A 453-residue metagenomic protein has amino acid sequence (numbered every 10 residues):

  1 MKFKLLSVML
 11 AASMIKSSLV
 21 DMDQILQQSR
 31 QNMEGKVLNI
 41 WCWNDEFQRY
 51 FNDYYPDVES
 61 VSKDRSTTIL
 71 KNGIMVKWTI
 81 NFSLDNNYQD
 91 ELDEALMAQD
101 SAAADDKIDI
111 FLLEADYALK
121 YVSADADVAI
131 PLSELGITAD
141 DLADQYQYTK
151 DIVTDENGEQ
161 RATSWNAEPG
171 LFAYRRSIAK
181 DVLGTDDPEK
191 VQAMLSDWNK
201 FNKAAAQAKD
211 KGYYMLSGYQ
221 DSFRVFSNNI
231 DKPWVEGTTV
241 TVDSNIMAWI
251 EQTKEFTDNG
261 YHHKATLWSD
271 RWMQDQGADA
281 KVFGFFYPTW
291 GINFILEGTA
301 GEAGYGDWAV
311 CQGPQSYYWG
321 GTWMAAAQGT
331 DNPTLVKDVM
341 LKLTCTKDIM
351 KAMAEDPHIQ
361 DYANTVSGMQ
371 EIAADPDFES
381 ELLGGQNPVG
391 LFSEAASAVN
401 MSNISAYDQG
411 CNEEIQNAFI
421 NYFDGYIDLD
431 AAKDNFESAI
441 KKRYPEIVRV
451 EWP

Functional and structural regions predicted by a protein language model:
F3-L10, I15-L119, L335, N417 (+1 more regions): Conserved N-terminal structural module of periplasmic/extracytoplasmic solute-binding proteins
V20-R30, D100-A104, D109-L171, N199 (+3 more regions): Hinge/lid segment of periplasmic solute-binding proteins
L26, A354-N421, R449-P453: Long, aromatic- and glycine/proline-rich binding clefts that accommodate carbohydrate-like moieties
N72, T299-S367, N400, N417: Extracytoplasmic/periplasmic substrate-recognition and gating elements
Q89-K107, F111, S123-A126, A179 (+5 more regions): Short helices/loops that flank or line small-molecule/ion binding pockets
Y117-V122, P288-G304: A ligand-binding cleft/hinge motif common to bilobed small-molecule-binding domains
T154-F172, K180, M194-T241, N245-A248 (+1 more regions): Extracytoplasmic/periplasmic solute-binding protein
K200-K209, E236-D270, L296, D307-A309: Glycine-centered hinge/linker elements that transmit conformational signals in sensory and ligand-binding systems
